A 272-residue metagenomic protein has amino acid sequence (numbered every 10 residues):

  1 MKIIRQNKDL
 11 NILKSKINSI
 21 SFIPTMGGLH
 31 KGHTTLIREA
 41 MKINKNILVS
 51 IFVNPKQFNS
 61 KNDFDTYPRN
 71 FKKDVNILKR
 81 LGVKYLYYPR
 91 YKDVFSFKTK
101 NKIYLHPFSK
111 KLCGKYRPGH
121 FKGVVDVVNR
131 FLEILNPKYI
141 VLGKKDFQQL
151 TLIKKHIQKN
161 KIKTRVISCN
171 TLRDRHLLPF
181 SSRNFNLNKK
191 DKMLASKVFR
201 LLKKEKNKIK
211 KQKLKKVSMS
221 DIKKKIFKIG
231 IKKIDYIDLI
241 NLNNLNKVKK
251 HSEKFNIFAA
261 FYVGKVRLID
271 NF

Functional and structural regions predicted by a protein language model:
M1-I231, K265, F272: Nucleotidyltransferase catalytic core that binds NTPs
K225-F272: Phosphate/ribose-recognition catalytic cores of enzymes acting on nucleotide-derived substrates
